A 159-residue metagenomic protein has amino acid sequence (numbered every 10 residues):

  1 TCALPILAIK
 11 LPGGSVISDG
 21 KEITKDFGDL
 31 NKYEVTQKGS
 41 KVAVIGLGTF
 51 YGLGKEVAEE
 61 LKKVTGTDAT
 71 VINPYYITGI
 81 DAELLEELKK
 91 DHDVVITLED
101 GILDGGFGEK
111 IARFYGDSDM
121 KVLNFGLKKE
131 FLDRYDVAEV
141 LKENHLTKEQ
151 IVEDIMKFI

Functional and structural regions predicted by a protein language model:
T1-L4: Short, small-residue-biased leader/transition segments that mark boundaries at the very start of proteins
I6-I159: Thiamine diphosphate
